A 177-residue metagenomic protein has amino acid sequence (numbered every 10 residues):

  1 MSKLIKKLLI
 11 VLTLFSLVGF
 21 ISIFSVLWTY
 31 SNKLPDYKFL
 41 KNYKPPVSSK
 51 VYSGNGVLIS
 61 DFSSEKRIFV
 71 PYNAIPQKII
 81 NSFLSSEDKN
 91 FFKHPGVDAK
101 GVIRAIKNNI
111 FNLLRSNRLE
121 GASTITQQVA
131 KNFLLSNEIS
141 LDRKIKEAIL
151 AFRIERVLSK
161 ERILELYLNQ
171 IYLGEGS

Functional and structural regions predicted by a protein language model:
M1-S177: Juxtamembrane regions of bacterial inner-membrane/periplasmic proteins, predominantly the peptidoglycan biogenesis
